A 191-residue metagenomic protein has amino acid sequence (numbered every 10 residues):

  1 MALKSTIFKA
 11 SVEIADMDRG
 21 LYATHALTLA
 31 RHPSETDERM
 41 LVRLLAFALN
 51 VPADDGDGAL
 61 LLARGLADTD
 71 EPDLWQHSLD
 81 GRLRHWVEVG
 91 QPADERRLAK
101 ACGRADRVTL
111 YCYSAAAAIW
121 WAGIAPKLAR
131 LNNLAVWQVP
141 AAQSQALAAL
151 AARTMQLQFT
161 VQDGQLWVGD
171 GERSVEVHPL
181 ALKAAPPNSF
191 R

Functional and structural regions predicted by a protein language model:
M1-F8, P179, P186-S189: Nuclease-adjacent, charged terminal/linker segments that flank catalytic cores
A2-T24: Electropositive, gly/pro-rich neighborhoods at or near active sites that engage anionic ligands
A10-I14, L74, G164-D170: Short polybasic amphipathic segments
D16-L66: Acidic-basic catalytic patches of nuclease active cores, encompassing PD-(D/E)XK and other metal-cofactor nuclease
L74-Q76, G81-R97, A101: Conserved catalytic cores of phosphodiester-cleaving nucleases, focusing on short active-site segments
W86-V89, T109-S114, W137-Q138: Conserved beta-strand segments of the P-loop GTPase G domain that flank and frequently precede/overlap
W120-V175, P179-L180: Domain-level recognition of nuclease-like catalytic cores that cleave nucleotide substrates
